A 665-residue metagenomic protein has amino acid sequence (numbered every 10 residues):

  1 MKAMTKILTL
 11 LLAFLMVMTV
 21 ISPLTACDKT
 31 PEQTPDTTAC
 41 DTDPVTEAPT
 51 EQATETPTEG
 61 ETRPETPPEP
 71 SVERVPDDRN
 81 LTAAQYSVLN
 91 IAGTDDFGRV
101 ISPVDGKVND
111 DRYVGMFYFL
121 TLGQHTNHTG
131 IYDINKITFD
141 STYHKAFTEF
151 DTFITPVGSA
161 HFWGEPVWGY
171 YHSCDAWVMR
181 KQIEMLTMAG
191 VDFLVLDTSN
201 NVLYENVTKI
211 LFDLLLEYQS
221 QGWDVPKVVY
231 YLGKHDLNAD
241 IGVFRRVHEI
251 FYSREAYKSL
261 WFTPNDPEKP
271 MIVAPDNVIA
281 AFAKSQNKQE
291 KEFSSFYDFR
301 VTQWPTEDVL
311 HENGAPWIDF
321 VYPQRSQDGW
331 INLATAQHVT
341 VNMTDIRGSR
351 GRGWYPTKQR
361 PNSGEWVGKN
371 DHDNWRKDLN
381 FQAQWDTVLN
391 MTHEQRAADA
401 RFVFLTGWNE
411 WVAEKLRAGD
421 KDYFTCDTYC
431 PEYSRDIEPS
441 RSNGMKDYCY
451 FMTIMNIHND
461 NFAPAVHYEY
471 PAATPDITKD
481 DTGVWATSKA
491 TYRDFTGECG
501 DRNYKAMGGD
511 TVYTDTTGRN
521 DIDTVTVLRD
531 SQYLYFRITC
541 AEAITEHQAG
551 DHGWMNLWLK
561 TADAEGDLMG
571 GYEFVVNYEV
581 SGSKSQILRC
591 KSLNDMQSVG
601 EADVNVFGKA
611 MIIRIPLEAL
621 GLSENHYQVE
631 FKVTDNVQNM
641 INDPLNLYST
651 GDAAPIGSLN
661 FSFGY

Functional and structural regions predicted by a protein language model:
T5-V17, T25: Sec-dependent N-terminal signal peptides
M18-T37: Sec-dependent signal peptide cleavage junction
E32-S71: N-terminal, intrinsically disordered, polar/charged segments of Gram-positive cell-envelope systems that serve as
E69-T474, H552, S598, E624 (+1 more regions): Glycan-processing catalytic domains of CAZymes
F117, D197, V229, T526-L528 (+3 more regions): Residues within well-ordered beta-strands of beta-sheet-rich folds
P475-K584, N636-L645: Surface-exposed, glycine/proline- and aromatic-rich loop segments on solvent-exposed faces across compartments
D523-T526, V599-V604: Beta-strand-rich interaction surfaces with strong enrichment in secreted/lumenal proteins
F607-A653: Ser/Thr/Pro-rich, low-complexity mucin-like regions that serve as glycosylated stalks/linkers or repetitive adhesive
